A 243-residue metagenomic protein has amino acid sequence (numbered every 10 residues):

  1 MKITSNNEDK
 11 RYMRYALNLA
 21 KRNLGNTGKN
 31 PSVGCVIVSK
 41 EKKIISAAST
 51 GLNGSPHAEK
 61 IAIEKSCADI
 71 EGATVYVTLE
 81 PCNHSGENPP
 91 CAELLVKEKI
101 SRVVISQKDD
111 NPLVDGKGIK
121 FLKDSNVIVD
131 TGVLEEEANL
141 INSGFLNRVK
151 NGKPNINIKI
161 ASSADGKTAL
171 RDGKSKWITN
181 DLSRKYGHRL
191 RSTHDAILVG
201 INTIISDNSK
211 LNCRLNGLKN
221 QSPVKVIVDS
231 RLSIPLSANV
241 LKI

Functional and structural regions predicted by a protein language model:
E8-G28, R148: Short, basic/aromatic recognition patches
Y12, G28-V33, E71-T74: Acidic, glycine-enriched active-site microenvironments
A16, G34, C82, L122 (+3 more regions): Residue-level signal for inorganic ion chemistry
G25-T27, I119, V133-A161: Proteins enriched for Cys/Gly/acidic motifs involved in redox and nucleic-acid/cofactor modification
P31-V33, I45, I156-I158: Short loop/turn microsegments at loop-to-beta-strand junctions
V33-S39, I160-A161: Short beta-strand scaffold segments in enzyme catalytic cores
I37-A138, V224-V226: Zn2+-dependent cytidine deaminase-like catalytic core
N147-R148, N157-A164, T168-I243: Active-site ligand-binding patch in enzyme domains
